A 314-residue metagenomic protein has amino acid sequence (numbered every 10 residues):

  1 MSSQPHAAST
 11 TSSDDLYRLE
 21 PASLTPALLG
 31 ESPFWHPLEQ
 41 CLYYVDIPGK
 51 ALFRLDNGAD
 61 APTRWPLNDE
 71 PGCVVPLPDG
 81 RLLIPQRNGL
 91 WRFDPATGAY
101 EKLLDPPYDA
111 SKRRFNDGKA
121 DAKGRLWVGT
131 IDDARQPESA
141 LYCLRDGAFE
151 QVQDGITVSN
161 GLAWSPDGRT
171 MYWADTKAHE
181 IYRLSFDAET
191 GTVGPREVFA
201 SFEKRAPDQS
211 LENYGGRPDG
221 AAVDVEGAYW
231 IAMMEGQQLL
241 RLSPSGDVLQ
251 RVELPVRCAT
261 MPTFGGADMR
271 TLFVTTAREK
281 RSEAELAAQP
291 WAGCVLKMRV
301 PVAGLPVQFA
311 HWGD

Functional and structural regions predicted by a protein language model:
H6-A27, L55-A59, P66, L104 (+3 more regions): A short helix->beta-strand "capping" segment at the edge of beta-propeller domains
R18-L24, D60-P66, E101-Y108, A148-D154 (+2 more regions): A short beta-strand motif characteristic of beta-propeller blades
L24-E39, L67-L83, Y108-R125, V152-T170 (+2 more regions): Beta-rich, blade/repeat-based domains predominating in secreted/periplasmic proteins but also intracellular
H36-P37, L42-I47, L82-N88, V128-R135 (+3 more regions): Conserved beta-strand positions in repeat-built beta-propeller and related beta-rich domains
A51-F53, G89-W91, S139-Y142, E180-Y182 (+2 more regions): A short loop-to-beta-strand structural motif that recurs across blades of beta-propeller domains
G98-D154: Hydrophobic alpha-helical segments and helix pairs
L184-T192, V300-L305: Short loop/turn segments immediately following beta-strands, especially the blade-tip and inter-blade linker loops
G265-D314: Blade-level signature of beta-propeller repeat domains, shared across WD40, Kelch, NHL, RCC1 and BNR/Asp-box propellers
